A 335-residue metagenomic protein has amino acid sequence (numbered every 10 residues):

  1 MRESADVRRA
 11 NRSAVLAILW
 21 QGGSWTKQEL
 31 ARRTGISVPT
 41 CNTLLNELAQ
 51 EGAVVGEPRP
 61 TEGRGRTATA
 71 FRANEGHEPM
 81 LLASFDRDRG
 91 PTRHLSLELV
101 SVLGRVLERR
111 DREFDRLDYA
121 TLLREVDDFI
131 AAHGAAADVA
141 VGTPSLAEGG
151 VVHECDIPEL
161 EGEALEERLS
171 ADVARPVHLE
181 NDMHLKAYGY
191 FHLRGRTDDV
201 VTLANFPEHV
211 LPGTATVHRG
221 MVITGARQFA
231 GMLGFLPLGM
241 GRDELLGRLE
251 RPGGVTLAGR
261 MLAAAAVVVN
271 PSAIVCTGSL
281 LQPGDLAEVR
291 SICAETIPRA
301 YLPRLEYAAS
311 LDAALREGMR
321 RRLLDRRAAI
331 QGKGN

Functional and structural regions predicted by a protein language model:
M1-R109, Y119-T121, E125-A131, A135 (+1 more regions): ATP-binding/phosphotransfer module of carbohydrate and carboxylate kinases, centering on a glycine-rich
M80-S84, D138-A140, V200-N205: Short glycine-aspartate micro-motif
D86, P144-L146, H209, L280-L281: Short glycine-rich anion-binding loops that position phosphate/pyrophosphate groups of nucleotides and phosphorylated
P91, D115-Y119, G231-G234: A short local loop/turn or secondary-structure capping micro-motif enriched for an aromatic residue
L95, A137-V139, P212: Change "...and in nucleic-acid phosphodiester-cleaving endonucleases..." to "...and in nucleic-acid processing enzymes
V106-L193, A287-E295: Glycine-rich phosphate-binding loop and adjoining helix at the ATP-binding site of ATP-dependent phosphoryl-transfer
R109, A174-A266: Glycine/GP-enriched mid-protein hinge/lid loop-to-helix segment characteristic of carbohydrate kinases
A140, I223, C276: Short glycine/serine/threonine-biased micro-segments
